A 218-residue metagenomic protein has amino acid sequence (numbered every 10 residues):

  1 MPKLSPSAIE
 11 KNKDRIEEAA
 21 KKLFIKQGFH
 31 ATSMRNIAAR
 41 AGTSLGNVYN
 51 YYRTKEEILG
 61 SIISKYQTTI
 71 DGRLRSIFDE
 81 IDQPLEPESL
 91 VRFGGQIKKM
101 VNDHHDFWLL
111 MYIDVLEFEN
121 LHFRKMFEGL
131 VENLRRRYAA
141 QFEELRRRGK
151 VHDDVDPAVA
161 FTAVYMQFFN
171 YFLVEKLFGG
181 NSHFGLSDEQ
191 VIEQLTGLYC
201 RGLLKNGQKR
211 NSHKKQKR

Functional and structural regions predicted by a protein language model:
L4-S5, R124, R146-L195, N206-R218: Hydrophobic/aromatic-rich alpha-helical bundle segments in the mid-to-C-terminal region
I9, E17, L59, I63 (+5 more regions): Amphipathic, non-transmembrane alpha-helical scaffold segments
R15, A19, L23-E57, S61-K65: Helix-turn-helix
F29, Y52, I113-E119: Short helix-capping/turn signature of helix-turn-helix
S64-P84, V174-S187: Short, flexible, glycine-rich and Lys/Arg-enriched loop motifs at helix boundaries that contact anionic partners
D71, K99-D103, L121-R148, V159 (+2 more regions): Amphipathic alpha-helical packing segments from all-alpha helical-bundle domains
R75-D106, P157-F161: Hydrophobic alpha-helical connector segments
G94-N102, L110-E117, Y199: Helix-loop "lid/cap" segments that line or gate small-molecule binding pockets
